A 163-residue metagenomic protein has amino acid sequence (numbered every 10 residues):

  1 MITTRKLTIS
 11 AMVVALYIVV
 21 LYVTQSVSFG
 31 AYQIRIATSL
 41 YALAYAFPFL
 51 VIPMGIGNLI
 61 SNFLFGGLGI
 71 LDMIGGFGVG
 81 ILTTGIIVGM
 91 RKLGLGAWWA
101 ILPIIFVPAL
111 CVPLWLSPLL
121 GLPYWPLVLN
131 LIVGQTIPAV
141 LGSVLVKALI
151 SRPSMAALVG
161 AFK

Functional and structural regions predicted by a protein language model:
M1-Y45, F49-I52: Hydrophobic transmembrane alpha-helices
T8-V14, G55-L59, T84, S117-P118: Short hydrophobic/aromatic-rich motifs at helix boundaries and adjacent loops
L16-Y22, M54-N62, V112-L114: Membrane-embedded alpha-helical segments in integral membrane proteins
S26-Y32, S39, I60-K163: Membrane-embedded alpha-helical hairpins and interfacial helices in multi-pass inner-membrane proteins
A44-Y45, F49-L68: Membrane-helix boundary elements
